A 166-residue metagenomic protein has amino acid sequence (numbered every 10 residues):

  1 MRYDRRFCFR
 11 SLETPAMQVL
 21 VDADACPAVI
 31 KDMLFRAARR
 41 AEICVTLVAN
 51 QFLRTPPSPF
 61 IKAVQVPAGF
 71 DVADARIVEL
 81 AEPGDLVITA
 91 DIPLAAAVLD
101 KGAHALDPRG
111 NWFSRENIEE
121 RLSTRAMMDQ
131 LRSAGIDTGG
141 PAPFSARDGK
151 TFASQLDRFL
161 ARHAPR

Functional and structural regions predicted by a protein language model:
F9-R166: Nuclease catalytic cores that cleave nucleic-acid phosphodiester bonds, predominantly acidic two-metal-ion
